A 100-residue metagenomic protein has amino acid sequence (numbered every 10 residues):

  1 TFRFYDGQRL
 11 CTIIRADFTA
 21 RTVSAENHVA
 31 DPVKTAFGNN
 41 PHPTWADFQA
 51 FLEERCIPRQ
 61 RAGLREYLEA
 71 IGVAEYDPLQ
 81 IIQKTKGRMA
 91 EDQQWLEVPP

Functional and structural regions predicted by a protein language model:
T1-P100: Phosphate/dinucleotide-binding and metal-coordinating scaffold of catalytic cores in nucleotide-dependent enzymes
